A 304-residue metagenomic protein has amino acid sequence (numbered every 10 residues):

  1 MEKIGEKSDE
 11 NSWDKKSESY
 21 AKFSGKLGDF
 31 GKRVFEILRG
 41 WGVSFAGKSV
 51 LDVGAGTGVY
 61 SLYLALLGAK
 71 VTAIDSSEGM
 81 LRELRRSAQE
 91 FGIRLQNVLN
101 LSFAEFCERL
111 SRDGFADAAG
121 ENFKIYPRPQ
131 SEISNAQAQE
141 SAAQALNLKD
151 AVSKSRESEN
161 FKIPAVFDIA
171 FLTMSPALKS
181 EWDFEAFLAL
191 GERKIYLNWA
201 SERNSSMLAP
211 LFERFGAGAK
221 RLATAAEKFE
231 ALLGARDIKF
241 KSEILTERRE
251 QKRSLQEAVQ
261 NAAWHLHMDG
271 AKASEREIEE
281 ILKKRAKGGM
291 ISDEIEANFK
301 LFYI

Functional and structural regions predicted by a protein language model:
M1-S44: Conserved class I S-adenosyl-L-methionine
G54-G58: Class I SAM-dependent methyltransferase "Motif I" SAM/SAH-binding loop
V59-F106: Class I SAM-dependent methyltransferase SAM/SAH-binding core
A170-F171: A conserved beta-strand element that flanks and buttresses the S-adenosyl-L-methionine
A177-L190: A short, conserved alpha-helix within the catalytic core of class I
Y196-G218: Conserved class I S-adenosyl-L-methionine
L222-D237: Short alpha-helix
K241-I304: Conserved Class I S-adenosyl-L-methionine
